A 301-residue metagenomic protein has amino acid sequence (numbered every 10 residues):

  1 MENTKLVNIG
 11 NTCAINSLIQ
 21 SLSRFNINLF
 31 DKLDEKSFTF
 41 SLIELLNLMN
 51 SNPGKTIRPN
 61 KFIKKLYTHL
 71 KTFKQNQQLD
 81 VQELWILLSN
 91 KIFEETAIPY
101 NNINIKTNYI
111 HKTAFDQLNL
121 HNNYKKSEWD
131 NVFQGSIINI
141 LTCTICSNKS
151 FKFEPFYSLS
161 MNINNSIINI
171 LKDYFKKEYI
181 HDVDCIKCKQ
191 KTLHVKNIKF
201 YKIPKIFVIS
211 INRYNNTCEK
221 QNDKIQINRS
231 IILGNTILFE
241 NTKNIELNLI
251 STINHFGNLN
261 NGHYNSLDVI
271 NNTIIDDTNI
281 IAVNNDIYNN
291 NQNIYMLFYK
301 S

Functional and structural regions predicted by a protein language model:
M1, K5, I9, N76 (+4 more regions): Generic detector of short alpha-helix boundary/capping microenvironments and adjacent low-complexity segments
M1, L22, K32-S37, N119 (+2 more regions): Exposed substrate/partner-binding surface patches
M1-I110, I206-I211, I287-K300: USP/UBP deubiquitinase core
L6, S136-N139, K177-H181: Residue-level signal for mature regions of secreted extracellular proteins and peptides
N11, N139-L141, V183-I186: Cys/His-enriched microdomains
T12-A14, S136, K202, L259: Short, surface-exposed loop/turn motifs at beta-strand boundaries within globular domains
L29, L42-M49, F62-H69, A114 (+7 more regions): Generic structural signal of hydrophobic/aromatic residues within well-ordered alpha-helices of folded domains
K71-I168: A broadly conserved sequence feature marking short terminus-proximal activation segments in nucleic acid-centric
